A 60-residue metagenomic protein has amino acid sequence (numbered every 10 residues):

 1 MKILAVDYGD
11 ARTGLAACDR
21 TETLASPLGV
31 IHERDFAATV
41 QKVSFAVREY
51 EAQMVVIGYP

Functional and structural regions predicted by a protein language model:
M1-A5, D10-P60: Phosphate- and other anionic-substrate recognition elements at nucleic-acid/protein interfaces
